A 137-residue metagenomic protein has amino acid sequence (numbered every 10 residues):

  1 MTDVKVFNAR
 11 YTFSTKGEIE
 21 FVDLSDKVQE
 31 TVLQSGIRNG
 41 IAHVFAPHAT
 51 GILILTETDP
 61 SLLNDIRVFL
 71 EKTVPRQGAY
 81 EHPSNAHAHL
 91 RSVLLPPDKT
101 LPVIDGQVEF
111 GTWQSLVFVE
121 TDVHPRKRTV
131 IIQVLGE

Functional and structural regions predicted by a protein language model:
T2-E137: Active-site histidine-anchored catalytic micro-motif
